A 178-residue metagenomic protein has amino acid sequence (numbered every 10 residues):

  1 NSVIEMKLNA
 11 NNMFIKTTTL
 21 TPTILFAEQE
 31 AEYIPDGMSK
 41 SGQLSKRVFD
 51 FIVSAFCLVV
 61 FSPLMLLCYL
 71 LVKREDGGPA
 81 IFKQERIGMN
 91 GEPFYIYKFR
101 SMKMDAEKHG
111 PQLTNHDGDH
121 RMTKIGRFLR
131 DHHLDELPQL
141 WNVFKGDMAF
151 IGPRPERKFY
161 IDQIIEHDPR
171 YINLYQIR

Functional and structural regions predicted by a protein language model:
S2-A31, W141-R178: Hydrophobic structural segments characteristic of membrane proteins
Q29-L44, D117, R121, E136 (+1 more regions): Juxtamembrane loop-helix boundary motifs flanking transmembrane segments in multi-pass membrane proteins
Y33, G37-D105: A hydrophobic, helix-centered structural microdomain
L70, K98, R121-K124, E136-Q139: Residue-level recognition of specific faces of alpha-helices
D105-K124, F128, R157-Q163: Cytosolic-biased juxtamembrane loops and peripheral soluble domains of multi-pass membrane proteins
A106, L129-H132, M148, D168: Alpha-helix capping/termination and helix-coil
R127-G146: Short, conserved beta-strand/loop elements in beta-sheet-dominated catalytic cores that frequently flank divalent-metal
